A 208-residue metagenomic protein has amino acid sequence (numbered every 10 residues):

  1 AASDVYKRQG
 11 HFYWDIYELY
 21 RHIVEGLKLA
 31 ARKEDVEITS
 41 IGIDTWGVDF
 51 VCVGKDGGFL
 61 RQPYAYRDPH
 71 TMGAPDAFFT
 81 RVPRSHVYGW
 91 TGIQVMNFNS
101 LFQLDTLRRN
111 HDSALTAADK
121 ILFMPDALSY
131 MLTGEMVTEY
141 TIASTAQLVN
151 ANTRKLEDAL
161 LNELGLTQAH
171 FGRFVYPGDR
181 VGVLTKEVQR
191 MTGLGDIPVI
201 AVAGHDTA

Functional and structural regions predicted by a protein language model:
A1-R61, A77, G89, N162 (+2 more regions): N-terminal glycine/serine-rich phosphate-binding loop of ATP-dependent small-molecule kinases, especially carbohydrate
G58, G73, S113-L115: Short helix-loop capping/hinge motifs at secondary-structure junctions, enriched in acidic/polar residues
R61-Q62, E139: Short capping micro-motif at the N-terminus of alpha-helices
Y64-A65, I142: Residue-level structural signal for beta-strand termini and adjacent loop
D68: Carbohydrate-associated surface elements
M72-P83: Hinge/lid segment of periplasmic solute-binding proteins
V87-T207: Gly/Ser/Thr-rich active-site cleft segment
